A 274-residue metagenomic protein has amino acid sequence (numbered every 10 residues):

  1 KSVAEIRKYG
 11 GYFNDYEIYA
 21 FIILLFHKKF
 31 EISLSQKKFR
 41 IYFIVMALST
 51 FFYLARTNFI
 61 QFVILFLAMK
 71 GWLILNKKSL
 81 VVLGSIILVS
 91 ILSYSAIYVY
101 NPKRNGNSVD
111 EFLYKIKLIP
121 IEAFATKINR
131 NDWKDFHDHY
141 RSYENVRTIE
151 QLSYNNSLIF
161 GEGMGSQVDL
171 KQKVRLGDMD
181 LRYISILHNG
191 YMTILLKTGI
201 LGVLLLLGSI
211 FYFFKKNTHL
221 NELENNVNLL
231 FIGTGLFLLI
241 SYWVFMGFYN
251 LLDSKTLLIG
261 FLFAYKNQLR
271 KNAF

Functional and structural regions predicted by a protein language model:
K1-E111, M179-N272: Hydrophobic transmembrane helix bundles of membrane-integrated enzymes that assemble and modify cell-envelope
V3-R7, D132-T198, T218: Long extracytoplasmic/lumenal interhelical loops at the membrane interface of multi-pass membrane proteins
Y19, E122, G165-S166, L170 (+2 more regions): A generic structural micro-environment signature that highlights single residues at secondary-structure boundaries
K38, I116-I121, E144, E162-G165 (+1 more regions): Short hydrophobic/aromatic-rich motifs at helix boundaries and adjacent loops
I97-V146, D169: Flexible juxtamembrane loops connecting transmembrane helices in multi-pass membrane enzymes that build or modify
K115, Q151, L262: Residues that form generic nucleotide/phosphate-binding pockets
